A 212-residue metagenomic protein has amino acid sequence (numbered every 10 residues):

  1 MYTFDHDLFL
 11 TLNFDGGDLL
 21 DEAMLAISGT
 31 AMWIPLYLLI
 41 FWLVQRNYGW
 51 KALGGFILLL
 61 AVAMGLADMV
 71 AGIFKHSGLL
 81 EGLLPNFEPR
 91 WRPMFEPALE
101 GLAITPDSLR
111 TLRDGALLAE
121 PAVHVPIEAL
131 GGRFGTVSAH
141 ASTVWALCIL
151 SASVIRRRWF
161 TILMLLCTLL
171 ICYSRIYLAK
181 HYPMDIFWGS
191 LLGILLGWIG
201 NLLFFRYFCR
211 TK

Functional and structural regions predicted by a protein language model:
M1-Y37, V70-G131: N-terminal transmembrane-helix/juxtamembrane module of multi-pass inner/ER membrane proteins
M24, K51-A63, W159-M164, M184-W188: Alpha-helical transmembrane segments of integral membrane proteins
I27-V44, L58, H140-T143: Hydrophobic alpha-helical transmembrane segments
A31, P35, L58-I73, F187 (+2 more regions): Hydrophobic, lipid-facing residues on alpha-helical transmembrane segments of integral membrane proteins
I40-H76: Interfacial segments of alpha-helical transmembrane regions
Y48, L79-L80, P89, R156 (+1 more regions): Short helix-capping/hinge motifs at transmembrane helix termini and TM-loop junctions
D107-K212: Membrane-embedded catalytic cores of phosphoryl/pyrophosphoryl-handling enzymes
